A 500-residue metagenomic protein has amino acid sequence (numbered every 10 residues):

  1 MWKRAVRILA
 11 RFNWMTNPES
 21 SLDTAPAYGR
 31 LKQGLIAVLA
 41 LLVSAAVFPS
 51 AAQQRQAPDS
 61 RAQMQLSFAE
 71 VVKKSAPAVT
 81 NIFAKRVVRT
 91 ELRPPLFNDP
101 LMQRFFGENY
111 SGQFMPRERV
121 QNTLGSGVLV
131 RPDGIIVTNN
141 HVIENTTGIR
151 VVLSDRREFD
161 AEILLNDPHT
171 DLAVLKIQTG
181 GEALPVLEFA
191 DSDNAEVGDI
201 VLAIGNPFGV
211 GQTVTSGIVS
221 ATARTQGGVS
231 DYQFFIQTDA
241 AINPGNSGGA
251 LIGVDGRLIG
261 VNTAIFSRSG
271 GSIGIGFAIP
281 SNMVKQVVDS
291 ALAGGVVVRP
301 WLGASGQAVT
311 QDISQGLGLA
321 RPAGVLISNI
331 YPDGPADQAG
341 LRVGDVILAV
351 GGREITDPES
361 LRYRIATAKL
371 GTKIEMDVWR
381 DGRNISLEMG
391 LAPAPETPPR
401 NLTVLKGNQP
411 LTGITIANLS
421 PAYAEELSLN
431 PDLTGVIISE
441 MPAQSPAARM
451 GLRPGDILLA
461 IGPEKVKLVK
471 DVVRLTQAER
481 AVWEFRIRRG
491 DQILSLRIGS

Functional and structural regions predicted by a protein language model:
W2-M15, F48, P94-F106: Short, aromatic- and cysteine-enriched interfacial helices/patches that mediate contacts at lipid membranes
A5-A37: Bacterial N-terminal signal peptides that target proteins for export
L22-D23, A46, A52, R497: Serine/proline-rich low-complexity intrinsically disordered segments, especially terminal tails, linkers
G29, P49-S50: A composition/secondary-structure signal for short, hydrophobic, low-basic-content segments with alpha-helix propensity
I36-A46: Bacterial N-terminal signal peptides
A52-E375, W379-T412, A417-A422, T434 (+3 more regions): Serine-dependent protease modules
L427, G435, S439-V482: C-terminal soluble interaction/assembly domains
D491-G499: Short, low-complexity, Pro/Ser/Thr/Gly-rich segments in the mature regions of secreted, periplasmic
